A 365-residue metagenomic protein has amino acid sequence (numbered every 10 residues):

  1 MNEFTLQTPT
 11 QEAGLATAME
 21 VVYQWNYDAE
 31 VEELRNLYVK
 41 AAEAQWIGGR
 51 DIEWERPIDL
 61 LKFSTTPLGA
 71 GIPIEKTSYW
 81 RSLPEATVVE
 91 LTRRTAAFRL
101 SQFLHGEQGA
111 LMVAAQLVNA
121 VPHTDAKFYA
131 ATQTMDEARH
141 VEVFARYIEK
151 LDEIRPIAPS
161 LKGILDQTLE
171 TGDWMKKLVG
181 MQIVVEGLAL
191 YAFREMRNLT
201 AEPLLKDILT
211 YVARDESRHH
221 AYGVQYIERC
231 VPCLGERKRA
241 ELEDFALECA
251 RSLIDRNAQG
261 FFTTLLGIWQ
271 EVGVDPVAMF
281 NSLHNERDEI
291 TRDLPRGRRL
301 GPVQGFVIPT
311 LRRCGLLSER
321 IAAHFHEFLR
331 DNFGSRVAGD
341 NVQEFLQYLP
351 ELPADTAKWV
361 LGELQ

Functional and structural regions predicted by a protein language model:
M1-V113, N119-K127, K150-I157, L161 (+4 more regions): Terminal targeting/low-complexity segments that flank the catalytic cores of oxidoreductases
F103-L111, Q133-I148, Q182-F193, V212-I227: Alpha-helical transition-metal enzyme core signature, strongest for iron centers
A115-A120, F193-R197: Well-ordered alpha-helical scaffold segments within catalytic/enzyme domains
A130: Glycine-rich, flexible beta-strand/loop modules in the N-terminal catalytic cores of phosphate-handling
R146-S217, E241-I254: Active-site-proximal alpha-helical scaffolds that flank and shape metal-associated catalytic sites
L204, Y222-Q225, H284-R287: Short acidic (Asp/Glu) and glycine-rich catalytic loops that position anionic groups and cofactors
H220-V231, E243-E248: Helix-loop elements that line ligand-binding/catalytic pockets
